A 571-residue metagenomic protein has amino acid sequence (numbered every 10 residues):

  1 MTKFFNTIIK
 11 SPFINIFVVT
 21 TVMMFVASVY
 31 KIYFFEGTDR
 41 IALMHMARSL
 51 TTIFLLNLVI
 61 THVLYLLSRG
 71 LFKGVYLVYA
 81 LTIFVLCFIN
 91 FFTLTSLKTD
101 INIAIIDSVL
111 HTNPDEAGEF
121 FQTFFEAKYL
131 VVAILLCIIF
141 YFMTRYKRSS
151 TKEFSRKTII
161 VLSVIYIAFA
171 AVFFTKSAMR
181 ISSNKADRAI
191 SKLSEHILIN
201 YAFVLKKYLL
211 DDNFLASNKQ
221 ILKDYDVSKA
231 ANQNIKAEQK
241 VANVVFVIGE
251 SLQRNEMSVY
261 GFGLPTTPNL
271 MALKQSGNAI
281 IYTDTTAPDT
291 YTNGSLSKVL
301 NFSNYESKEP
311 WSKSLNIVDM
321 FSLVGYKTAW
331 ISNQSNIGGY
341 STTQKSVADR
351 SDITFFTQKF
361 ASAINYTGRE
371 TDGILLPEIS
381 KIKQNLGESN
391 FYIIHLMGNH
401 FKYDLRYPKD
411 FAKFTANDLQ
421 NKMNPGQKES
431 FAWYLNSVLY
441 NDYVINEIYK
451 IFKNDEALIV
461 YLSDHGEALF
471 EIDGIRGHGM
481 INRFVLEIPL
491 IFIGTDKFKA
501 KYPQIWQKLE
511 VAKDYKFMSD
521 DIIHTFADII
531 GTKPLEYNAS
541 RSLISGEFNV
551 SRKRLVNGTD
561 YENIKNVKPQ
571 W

Functional and structural regions predicted by a protein language model:
M1-L193: Transmembrane and membrane-interface helices of multi-pass, inner-membrane envelope-modifying transferases
I8-V18, F72-K73, R145, A171 (+6 more regions): Membrane-interface soluble catalytic domains
L43, A47, N304-K308, A363-T367 (+5 more regions): Active-site rim elements
T61, N232, P377-K381, N417-I459 (+3 more regions): A long, amphipathic alpha-helix that forms part of the scaffold/cap immediately adjacent to metal-dependent active
V172-F246, S251-L419, M518-S519, H524-N549: Active-site-proximal alpha/beta segments of enzymes that process anionic O-linked groups
V245, S437-G477, F526-A527: Metal-dependent active-site segment of extracytoplasmic phospho-/sulfohydrolases and closely related
G261-P265, V460-Y502: Histidine-centered active-site microenvironments of extracellular/periplasmic hydrolases and transferases
W330-S332, F391-G398, L435-V438, L458-S463 (+1 more regions): Short beta-strand segments
